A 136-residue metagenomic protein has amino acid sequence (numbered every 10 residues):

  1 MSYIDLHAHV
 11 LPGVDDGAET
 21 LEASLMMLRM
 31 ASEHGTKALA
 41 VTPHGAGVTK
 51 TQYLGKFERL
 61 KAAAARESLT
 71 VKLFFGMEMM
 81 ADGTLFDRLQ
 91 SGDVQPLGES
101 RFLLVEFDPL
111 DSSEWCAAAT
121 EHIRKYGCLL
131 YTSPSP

Functional and structural regions predicted by a protein language model:
M1-K72: An N-terminally biased module of ancient metal coordination in phosphate/nucleic-acid-related enzymes
H9-L11, H44-G45, G76-M80, D108-L110: Active-site beta-loop-alpha junctions enriched in small/polar residues
V14-A18, G83, D93, R101: Solvent-exposed, flexible loop/coil residues
K56-A62, F75, R88-R101, D111-L129: Histidine/acidic residue-rich metal-binding segments in metalloenzymes
D82-R88: Ordered, amphipathic secondary-structure segments that act as subunit-interaction surfaces in large macromolecular
L104-E106: Active-site-proximal beta-strand elements of phosphoester/diester hydrolases
Y131-P136: Conserved small/polar residues in nucleotide/adenosyl-binding loops
